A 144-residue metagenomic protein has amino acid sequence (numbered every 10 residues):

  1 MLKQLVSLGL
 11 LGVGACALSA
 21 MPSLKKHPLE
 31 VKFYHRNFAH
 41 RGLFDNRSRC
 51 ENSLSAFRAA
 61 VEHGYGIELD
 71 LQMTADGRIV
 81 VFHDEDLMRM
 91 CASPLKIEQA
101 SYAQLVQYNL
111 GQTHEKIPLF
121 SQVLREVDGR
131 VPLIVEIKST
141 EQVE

Functional and structural regions predicted by a protein language model:
L2-E144: Phosphate-group recognition and catalysis centered on beta-loop-alpha active-site segments
